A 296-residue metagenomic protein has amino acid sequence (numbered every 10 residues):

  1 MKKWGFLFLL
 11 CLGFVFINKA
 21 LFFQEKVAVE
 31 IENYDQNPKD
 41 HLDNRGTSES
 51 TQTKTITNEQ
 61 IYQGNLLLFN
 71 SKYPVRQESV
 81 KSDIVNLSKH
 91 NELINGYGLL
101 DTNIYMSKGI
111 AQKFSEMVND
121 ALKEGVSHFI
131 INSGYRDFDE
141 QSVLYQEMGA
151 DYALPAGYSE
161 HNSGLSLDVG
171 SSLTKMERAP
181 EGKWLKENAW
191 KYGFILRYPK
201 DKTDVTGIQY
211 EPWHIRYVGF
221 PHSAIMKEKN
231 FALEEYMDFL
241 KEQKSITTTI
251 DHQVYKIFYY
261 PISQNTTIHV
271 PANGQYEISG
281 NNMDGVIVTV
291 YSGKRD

Functional and structural regions predicted by a protein language model:
K2-L7, C11-G134, F138-D296: Extracytoplasmic cell-surface/polysaccharide-interacting catalytic and binding patches
